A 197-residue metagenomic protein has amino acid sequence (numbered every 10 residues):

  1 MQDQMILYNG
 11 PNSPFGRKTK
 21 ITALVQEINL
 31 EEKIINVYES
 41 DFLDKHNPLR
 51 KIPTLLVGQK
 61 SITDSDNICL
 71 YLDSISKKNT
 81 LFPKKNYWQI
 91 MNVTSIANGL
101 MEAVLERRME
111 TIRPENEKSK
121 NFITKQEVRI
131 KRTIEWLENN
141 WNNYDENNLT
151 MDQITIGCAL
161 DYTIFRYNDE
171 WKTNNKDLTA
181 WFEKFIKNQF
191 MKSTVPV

Functional and structural regions predicted by a protein language model:
Q2-N121: GST-like domain detector, emphasizing the conserved glutathione-binding G-site in the N-terminal thioredoxin-like
L24, F165, K187: Short polybasic/polar patches that bind polyanions
K45, S74, N139-E146, K187: Secondary-structure boundary motif
C69, D73, M91-T94, I134 (+2 more regions): Non-transmembrane alpha-helical segments in soluble domains of secreted/periplasmic/extracellular proteins
K77, E102, N142, F190-M191: Generic structural signal for secondary-structure transition and capping sites
N79-K84, E146, T173, K192-V197: Short, hydrophobic secondary-structure boundary micro-motifs
A97-E183: GST-like fold's C-terminal all-alpha helical module
K176-V197: Long hydrophobic alpha-helical segments typical of transmembrane helices together with their membrane-interfacial
